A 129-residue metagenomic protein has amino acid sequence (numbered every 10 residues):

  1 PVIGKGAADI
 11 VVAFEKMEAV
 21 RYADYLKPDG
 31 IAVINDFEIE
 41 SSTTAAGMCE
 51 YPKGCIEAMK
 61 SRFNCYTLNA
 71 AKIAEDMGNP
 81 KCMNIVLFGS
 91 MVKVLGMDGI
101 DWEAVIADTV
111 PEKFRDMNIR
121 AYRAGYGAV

Functional and structural regions predicted by a protein language model:
P1-V129: Active-site cofactor/cluster-binding pocket
